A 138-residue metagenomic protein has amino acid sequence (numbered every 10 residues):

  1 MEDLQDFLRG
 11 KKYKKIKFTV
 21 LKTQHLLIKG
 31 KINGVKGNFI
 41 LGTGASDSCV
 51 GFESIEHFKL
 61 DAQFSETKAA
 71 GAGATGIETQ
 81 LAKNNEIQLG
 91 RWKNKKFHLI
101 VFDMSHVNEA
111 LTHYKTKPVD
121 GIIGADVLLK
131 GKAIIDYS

Functional and structural regions predicted by a protein language model:
M1-S138: Pepsin/retropepsin-fold aspartyl endopeptidases
